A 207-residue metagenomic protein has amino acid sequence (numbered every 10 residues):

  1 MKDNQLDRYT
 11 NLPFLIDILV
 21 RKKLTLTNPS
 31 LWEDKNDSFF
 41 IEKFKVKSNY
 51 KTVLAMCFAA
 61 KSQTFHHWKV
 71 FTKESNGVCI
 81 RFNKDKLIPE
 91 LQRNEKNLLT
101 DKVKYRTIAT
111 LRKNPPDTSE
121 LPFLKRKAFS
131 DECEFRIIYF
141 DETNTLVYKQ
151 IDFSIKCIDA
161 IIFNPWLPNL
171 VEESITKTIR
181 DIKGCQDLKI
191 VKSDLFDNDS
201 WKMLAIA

Functional and structural regions predicted by a protein language model:
M1-A207: Partner-binding and oligomerization surfaces adjacent to conserved cores of proteins that assemble macromolecular
